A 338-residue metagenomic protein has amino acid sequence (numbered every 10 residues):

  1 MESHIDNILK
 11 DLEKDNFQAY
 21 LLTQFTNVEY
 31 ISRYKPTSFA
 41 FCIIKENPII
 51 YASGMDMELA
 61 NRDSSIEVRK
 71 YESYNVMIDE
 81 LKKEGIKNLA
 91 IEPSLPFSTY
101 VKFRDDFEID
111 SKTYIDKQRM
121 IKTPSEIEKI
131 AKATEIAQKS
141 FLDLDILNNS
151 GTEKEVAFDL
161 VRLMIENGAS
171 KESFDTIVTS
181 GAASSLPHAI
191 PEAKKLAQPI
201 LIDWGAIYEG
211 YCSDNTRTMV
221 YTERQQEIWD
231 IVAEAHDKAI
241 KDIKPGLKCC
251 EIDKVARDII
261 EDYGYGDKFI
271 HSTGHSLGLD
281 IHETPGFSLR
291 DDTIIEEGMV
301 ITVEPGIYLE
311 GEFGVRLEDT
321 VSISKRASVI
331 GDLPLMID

Functional and structural regions predicted by a protein language model:
M1-D338: Active-site neighborhoods and metal-handling regions in enzymes and metal-associated proteins
